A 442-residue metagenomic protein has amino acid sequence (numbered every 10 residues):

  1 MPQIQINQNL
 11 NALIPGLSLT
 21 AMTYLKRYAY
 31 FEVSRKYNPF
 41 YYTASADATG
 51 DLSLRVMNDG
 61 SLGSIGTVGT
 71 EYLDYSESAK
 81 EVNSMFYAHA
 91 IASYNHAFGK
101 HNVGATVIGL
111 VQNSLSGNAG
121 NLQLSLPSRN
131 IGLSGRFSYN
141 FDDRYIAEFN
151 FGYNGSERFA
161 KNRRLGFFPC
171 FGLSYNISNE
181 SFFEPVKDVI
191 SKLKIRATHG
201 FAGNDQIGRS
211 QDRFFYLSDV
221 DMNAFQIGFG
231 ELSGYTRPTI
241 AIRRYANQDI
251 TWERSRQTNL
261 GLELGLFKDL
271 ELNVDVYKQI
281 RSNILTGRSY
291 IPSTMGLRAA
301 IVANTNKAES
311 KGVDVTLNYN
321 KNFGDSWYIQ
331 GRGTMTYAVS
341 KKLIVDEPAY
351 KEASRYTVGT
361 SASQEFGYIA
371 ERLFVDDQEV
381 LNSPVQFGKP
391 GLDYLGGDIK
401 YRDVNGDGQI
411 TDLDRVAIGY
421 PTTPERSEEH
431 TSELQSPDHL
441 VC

Functional and structural regions predicted by a protein language model:
M1-H89, N102-G104, L110-S128, I291-A303 (+2 more regions): Surface-exposed, low-complexity loop segments enriched in small/polar and acidic residues
M1-Q8, V68-Y72, E77-A79, A90-S93 (+5 more regions): Outer-membrane beta-barrel transmembrane strand signature
M1-R35, D74-A97, G104, L126-F141 (+7 more regions): Outer-membrane beta-barrel transmembrane strands
N9-L19, E32-S34, A97-V103, R144 (+9 more regions): Short loop/turn motifs that connect adjacent beta-strands in outer-membrane beta-barrel proteins
T23-F31, G109-G117, F151-E157, I177-N179 (+4 more regions): Transmembrane beta-strands of outer-membrane beta-barrel pores
K36, L217-S218, A224-F225, A303-E309 (+1 more regions): Conserved small-residue
N118, E184-R254, E271-A308: Solvent-exposed loop/turn elements at secondary-structure boundaries
H430-S436: Conserved small/polar residues in nucleotide/adenosyl-binding loops
